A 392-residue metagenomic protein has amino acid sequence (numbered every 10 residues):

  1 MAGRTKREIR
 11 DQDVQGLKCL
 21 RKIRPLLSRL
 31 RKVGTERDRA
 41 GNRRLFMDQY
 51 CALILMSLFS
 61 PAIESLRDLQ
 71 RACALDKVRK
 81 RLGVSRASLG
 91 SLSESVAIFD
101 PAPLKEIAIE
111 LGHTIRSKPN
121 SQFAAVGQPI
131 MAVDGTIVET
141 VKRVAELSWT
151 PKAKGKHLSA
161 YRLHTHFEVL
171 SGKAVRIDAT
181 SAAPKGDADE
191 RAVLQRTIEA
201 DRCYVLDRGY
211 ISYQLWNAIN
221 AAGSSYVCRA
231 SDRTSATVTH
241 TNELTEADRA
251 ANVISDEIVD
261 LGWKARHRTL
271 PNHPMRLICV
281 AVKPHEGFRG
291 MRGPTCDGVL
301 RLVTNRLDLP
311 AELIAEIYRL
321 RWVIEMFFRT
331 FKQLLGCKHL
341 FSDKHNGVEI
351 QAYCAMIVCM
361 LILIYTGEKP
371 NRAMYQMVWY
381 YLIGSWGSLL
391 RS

Functional and structural regions predicted by a protein language model:
M1-D68, A72, S85, V96-F99 (+5 more regions): Single, function-defining residue in the core of a domain
L75-G83: Blade-loop segments of beta-propeller domains
H113-N120: A short, well-structured juxtamembrane/interface segment
T150-P151: Short, positively charged patches
